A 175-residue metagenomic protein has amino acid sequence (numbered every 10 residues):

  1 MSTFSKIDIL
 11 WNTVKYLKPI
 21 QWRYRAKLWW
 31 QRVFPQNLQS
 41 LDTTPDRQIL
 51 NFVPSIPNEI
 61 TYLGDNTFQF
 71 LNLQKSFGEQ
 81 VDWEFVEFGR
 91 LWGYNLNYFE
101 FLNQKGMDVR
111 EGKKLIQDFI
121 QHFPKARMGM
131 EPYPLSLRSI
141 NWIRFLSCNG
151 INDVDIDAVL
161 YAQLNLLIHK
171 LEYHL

Functional and structural regions predicted by a protein language model:
M1-G78: Extreme N-terminal leader/anchor segments
F4, D8, E79-Q80, I116 (+2 more regions): A generic structural signal for ordered alpha-helices
D8, D42, D46, D65 (+4 more regions): Acidic-enriched, low-complexity/disordered segments with a strong bias for Aspartate over Glutamate
N72, F85-E87, N103: Pocket-edge structural micro-motifs
F77-V86: Repeat-mediated protein-protein interaction surfaces in helical alpha-solenoids
G89-L175: Aromatic-lined, polymer-binding surfaces characteristic of secreted/periplasmic polysaccharide-degrading enzymes
